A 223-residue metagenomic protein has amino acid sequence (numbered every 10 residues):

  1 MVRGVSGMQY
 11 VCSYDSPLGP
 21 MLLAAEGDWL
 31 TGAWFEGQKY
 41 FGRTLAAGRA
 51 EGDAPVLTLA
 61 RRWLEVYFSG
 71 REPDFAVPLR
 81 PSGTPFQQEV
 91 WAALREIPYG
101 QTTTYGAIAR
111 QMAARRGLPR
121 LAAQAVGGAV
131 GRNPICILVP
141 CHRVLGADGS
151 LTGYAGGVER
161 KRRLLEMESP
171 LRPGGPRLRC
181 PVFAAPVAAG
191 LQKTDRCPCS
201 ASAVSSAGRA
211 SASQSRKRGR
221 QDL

Functional and structural regions predicted by a protein language model:
M1-G117, L121, M167-C199, R218 (+1 more regions): Basic nucleic-acid-binding alpha-helical/helix-turn surface characteristic of O6-alkylguanine DNA
P119-R163: Short glycine/serine-rich loop segments
A203-V204: Low-complexity, glycine/proline/serine-enriched flexible coil segments that act as short hinges or interruptions within
A207-G208, A212-D222: Short, intrinsically disordered C-terminal tails of secreted or membrane-associated proteins
